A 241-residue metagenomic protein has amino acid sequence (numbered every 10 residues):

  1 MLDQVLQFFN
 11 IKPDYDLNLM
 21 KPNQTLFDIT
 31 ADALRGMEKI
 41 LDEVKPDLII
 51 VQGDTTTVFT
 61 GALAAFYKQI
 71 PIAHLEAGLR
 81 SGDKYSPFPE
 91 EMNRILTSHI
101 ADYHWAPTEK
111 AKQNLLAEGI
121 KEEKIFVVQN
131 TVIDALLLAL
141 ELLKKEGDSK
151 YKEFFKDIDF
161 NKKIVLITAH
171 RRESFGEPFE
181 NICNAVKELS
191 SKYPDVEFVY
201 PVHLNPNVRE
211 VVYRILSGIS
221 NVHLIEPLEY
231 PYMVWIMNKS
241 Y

Functional and structural regions predicted by a protein language model:
M1-D32, G36: Conserved nucleotide-sugar phosphate-binding/catalytic loop shared by glycosyltransferases and other
D3, K144-K239: Donor-nucleotide binding loops and adjacent catalytic segments primarily of GT-B fold Leloir glycosyltransferases
M37, L41, I236-N238: Short alpha-helical donor nucleotide-sugar binding micro-motif in glycosyltransferases
I50-K68: An aromatic- and histidine-rich active-site surface loop
V51-Q52, H74, H104, Y230-Y241: A donor-sugar binding/catalytic signature common to diverse glycosyltransferases and related nucleotide-sugar
A73-F88: A short, histidine- and acid-enriched strand-loop-helix "catalytic/donor-clamping" loop that lines the nucleotide-sugar
E90-Y103: Membrane-proximal helix-turn-helix segments that form the acceptor-binding/catalytic region of lipid-linked
I100-E177: A nucleotide-sugar donor-handling region in carbohydrate enzymes
